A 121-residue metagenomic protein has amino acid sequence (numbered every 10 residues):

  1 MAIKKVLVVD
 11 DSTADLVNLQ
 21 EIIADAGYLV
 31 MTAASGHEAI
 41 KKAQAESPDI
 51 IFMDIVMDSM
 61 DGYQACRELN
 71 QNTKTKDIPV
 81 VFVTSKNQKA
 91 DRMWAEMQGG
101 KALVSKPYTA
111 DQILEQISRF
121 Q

Functional and structural regions predicted by a protein language model:
L16, D58-S59, K76, Q88: The feature encodes the CheY-like receiver
V17-D25: Charged docking surfaces used in two-component/phosphorelay signaling
G27-A34, K42: Short hydrophobic/Thr-rich beta-strand motif most characteristic of the beta2 strand and flanking loop of CheY-like
E46-F52: Active-site beta3 strand of CheY-like receiver
D54, K106: A Lys-centered signature of the CheY-like receiver
Y108-I117: C-terminal output helix
